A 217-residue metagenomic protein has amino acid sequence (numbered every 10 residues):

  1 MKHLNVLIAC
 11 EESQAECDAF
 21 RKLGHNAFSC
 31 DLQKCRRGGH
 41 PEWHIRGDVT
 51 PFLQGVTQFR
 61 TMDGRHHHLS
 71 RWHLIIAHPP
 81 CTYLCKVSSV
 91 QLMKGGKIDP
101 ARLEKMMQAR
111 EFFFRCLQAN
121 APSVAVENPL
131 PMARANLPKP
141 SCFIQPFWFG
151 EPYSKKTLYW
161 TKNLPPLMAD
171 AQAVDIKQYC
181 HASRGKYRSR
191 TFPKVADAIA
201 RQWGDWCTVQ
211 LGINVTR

Functional and structural regions predicted by a protein language model:
M1-R217: Conserved active-site and SAM-binding loop architecture of S-adenosyl-L-methionine-dependent nucleic-acid
